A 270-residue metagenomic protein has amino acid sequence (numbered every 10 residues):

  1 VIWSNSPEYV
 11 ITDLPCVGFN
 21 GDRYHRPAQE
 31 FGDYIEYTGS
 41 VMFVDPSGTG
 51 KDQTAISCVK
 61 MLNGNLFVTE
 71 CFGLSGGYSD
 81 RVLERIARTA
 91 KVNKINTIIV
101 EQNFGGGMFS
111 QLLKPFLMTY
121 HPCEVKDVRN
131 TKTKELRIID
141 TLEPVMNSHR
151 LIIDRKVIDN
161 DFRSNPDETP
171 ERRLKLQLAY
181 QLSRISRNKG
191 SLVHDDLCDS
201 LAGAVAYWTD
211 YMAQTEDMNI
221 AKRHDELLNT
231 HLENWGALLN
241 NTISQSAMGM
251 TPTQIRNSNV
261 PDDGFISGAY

Functional and structural regions predicted by a protein language model:
V1-K126, D161-Y270: RNase H-like, metal-dependent nuclease domains and their acidic two-metal-ion catalytic environment used
P122-E168: Short alpha-helix plus adjacent loop in nuclease-associated cores
